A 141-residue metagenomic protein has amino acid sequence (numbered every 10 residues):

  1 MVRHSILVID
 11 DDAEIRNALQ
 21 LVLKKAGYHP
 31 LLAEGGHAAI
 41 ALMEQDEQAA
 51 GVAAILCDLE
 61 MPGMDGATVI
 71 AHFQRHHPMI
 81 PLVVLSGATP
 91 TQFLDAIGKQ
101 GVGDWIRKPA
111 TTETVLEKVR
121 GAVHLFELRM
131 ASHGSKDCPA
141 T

Functional and structural regions predicted by a protein language model:
D12, I55, L59-E60: The short loop immediately C-terminal to the conserved phospho-acceptor aspartate in CheY-like receiver
R16, P62: The feature encodes the CheY-like receiver
N17-K25: Charged docking surfaces used in two-component/phosphorelay signaling
E34-A38, D65-V69: Acidic catalytic/metal-coordinating carboxylates
E47-L56: Active-site beta3 strand of CheY-like receiver
T68, T89-I106, E117: Alpha4 helix (beta4-alpha4-beta5 surface) of REC/receiver domains from two-component response regulators
Q92, A110-V123: C-terminal output helix
